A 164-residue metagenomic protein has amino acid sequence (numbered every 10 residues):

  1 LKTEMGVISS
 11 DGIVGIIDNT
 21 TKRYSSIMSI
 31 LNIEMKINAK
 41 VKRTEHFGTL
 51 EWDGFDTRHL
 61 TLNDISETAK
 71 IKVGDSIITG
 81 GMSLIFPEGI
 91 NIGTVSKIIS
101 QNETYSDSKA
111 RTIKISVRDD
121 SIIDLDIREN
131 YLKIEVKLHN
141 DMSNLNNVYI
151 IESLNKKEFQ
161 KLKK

Functional and structural regions predicted by a protein language model:
L1-K164: Extracytoplasmic/periplasmic terminal helices and flexible tails
